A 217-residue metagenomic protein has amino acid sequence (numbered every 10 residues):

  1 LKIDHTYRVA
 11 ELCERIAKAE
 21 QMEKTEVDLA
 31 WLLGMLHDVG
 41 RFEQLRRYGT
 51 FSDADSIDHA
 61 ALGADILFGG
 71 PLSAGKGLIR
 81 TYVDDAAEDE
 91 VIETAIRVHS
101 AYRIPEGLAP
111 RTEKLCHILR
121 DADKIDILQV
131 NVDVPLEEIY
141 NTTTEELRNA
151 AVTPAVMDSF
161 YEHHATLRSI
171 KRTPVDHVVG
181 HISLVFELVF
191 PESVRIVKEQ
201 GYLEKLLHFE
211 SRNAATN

Functional and structural regions predicted by a protein language model:
L1, H5, D55, E88: Conserved acidic
L1-Y7, E11-E26, L36, R47 (+1 more regions): Divalent metal-dependent phosphate-bond-processing catalytic cores, especially two-metal-ion Mg2+/Mn2+ enzymes that act
H5, D28-W31, H59, G63 (+1 more regions): Catalytic-loop motifs flanking and including active-site residues across diverse enzymes
R8-I16, D58-L72: An active-site-proximal "capping" alpha-helix that borders the catalytic cofactor pocket
Q21-L32, A74-R97, R111-I118: Acidic/histidine metal-binding catalytic segments
V27-S52, G63, L67, V91-Y102: His-Asp-centered metal-binding catalytic motifs of divalent-metal-dependent phosphohydrolases/nucleases
Y48-D58, R80-D84: Short coil/turn segments at secondary-structure boundaries
